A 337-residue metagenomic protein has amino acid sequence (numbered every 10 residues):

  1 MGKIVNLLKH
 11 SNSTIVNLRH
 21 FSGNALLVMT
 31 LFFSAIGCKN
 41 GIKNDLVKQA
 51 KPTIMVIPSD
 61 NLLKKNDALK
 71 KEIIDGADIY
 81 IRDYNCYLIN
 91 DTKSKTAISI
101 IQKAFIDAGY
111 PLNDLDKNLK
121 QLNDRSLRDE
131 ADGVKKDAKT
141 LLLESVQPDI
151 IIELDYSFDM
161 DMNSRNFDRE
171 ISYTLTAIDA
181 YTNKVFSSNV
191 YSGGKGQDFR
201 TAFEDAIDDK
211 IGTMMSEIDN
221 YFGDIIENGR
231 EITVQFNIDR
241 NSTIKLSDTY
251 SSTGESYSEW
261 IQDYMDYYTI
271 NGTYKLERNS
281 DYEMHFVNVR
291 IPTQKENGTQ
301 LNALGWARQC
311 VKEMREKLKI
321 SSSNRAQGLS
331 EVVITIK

Functional and structural regions predicted by a protein language model:
M1-L46: Bacterial Sec-dependent N-terminal signal peptides
K39-D67, K184-K275, W306, C310 (+2 more regions): C-terminal/domain-edge helix-coil "capping" segments
I42-N44, A138-L142, F158-N166: Catalytic micro-motifs at enzyme active sites that drive phosphoryl/nucleotidyl and oxygen chemistry
Q49-K51, T92, T96, S145-I151 (+3 more regions): Extracytoplasmic
S59-L62, N118, S157-D159, T176 (+3 more regions): Solvent-exposed coil/turn segments that connect beta secondary-structure elements in extracytoplasmic/periplasmic
K64-N66, L122-R125, D161-R165, I244: Extracytoplasmic/secreted cell-surface and envelope-processing proteins
K65-I151, E255-R315: N-terminal segment of the mature soluble domain
I150-G196, E331-K337: Amphipathic beta-strand/beta-sheet edge segments enriched in Tyr/Trp
